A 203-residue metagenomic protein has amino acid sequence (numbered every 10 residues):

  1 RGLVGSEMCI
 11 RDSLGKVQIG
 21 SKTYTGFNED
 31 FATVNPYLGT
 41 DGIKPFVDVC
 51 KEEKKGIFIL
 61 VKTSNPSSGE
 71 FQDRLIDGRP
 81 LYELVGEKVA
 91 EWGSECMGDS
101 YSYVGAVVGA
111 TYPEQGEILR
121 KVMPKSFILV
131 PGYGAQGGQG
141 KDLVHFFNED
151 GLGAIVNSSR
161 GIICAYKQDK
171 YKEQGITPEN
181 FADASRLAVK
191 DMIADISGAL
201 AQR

Functional and structural regions predicted by a protein language model:
G2-I10: Short, small-residue-biased leader/transition segments that mark boundaries at the very start of proteins
D12-L38: Acidic, His- and aromatic-enriched active-site or binding-groove loops in soluble protein domains that engage sugars
Q18, L38, K62-S64, Y133-Q136 (+1 more regions): Short, acidic/turn-prone active-site loops that include or flank metal/cofactor- and phosphate-binding residues
T40, R79, E83, P113 (+2 more regions): Electropositive phosphate-/nucleotide-binding environments in soluble metabolic enzymes
G42-K54, G140-D150: Short amphipathic alpha-helices and their capping/turn segments at secondary-structure boundaries
E52-L129: Active-site rim beta-loop-alpha module in soluble metabolic enzymes
A106, A110-N157, G161-Q168: A C-terminal functional module that forms or caps the active site or interfaces directly with catalytic machinery
L143-E149, C164-R203: C-terminal helical cap(s) of enzyme catalytic domains, especially alpha/beta-barrels
